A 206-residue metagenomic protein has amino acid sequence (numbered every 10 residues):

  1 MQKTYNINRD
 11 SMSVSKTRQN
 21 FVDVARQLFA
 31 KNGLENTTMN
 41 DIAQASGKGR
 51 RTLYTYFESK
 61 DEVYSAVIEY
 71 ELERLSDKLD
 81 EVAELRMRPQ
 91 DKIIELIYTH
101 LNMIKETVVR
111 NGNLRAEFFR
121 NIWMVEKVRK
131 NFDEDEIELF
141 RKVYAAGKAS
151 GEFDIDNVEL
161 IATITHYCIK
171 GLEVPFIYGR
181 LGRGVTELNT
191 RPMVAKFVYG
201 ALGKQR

Functional and structural regions predicted by a protein language model:
M1-Y5, E138-S150, T163, Y167-R206: C-terminal peripheral helix-coil segments that are non-catalytic and often amphipathic
Q2, N20, V24, L28-E62 (+1 more regions): Helix-turn-helix
D10, D154, V158-A162: Membrane-interface starts of transmembrane alpha-helices
A66, D80-E106, I161-T165, L188-R191: Hydrophobic alpha-helical connector segments
E69-L75: Short, basic, alpha-helical segments at the C-terminal edge of helix-turn-helix-like DNA-binding modules
V82, N111-F118, F176-R180: Secondary-structure edge/capping motif, primarily at the C-terminal ends of alpha-helices and the immediately following
L101-R141: Short secondary-structure transition hinges
